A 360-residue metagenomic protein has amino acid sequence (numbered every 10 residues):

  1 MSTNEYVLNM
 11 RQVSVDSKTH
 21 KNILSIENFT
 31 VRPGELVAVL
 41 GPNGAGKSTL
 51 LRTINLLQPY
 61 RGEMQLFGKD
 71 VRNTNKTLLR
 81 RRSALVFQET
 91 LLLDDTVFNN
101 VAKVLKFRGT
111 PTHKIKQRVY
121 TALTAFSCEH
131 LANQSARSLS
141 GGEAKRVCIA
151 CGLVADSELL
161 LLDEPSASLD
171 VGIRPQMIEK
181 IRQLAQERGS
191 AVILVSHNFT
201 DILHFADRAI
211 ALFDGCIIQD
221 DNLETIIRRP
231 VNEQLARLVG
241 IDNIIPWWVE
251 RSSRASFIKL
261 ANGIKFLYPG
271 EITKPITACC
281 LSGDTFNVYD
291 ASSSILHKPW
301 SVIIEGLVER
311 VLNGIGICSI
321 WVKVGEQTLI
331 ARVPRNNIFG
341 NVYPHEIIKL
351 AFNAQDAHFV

Functional and structural regions predicted by a protein language model:
L40-P42: The feature captures the beta-strand-to-loop junction immediately N-terminal to the Walker
G62-V71, L79: Conserved ABC transporter NBD signature motif
H113-L131: Conserved ABC ATPase "signature" region
S135-L139, E143: Conserved ABC ATPase signature
L160-E164: Catalytic Walker B motif of ABC-type/P-loop ATPase nucleotide-binding domains
N262-R310, N337-V360: Glycine/charge-rich catalytic "coupling/switch" loops of P-loop NTPases
